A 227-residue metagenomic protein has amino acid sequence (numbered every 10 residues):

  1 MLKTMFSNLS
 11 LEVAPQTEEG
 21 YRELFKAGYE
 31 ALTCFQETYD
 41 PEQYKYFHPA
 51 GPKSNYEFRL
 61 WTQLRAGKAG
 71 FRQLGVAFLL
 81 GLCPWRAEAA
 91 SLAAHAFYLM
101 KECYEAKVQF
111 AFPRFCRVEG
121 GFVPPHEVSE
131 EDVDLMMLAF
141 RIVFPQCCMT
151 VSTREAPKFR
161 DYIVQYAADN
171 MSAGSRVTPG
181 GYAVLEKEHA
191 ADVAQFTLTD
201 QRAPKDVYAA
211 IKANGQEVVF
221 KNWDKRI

Functional and structural regions predicted by a protein language model:
M1-A66, Q73-G75, Y104-A111: Core AdoMet radical
L2, Y56-R59, A89-A93, V133 (+1 more regions): Aromatic/hydrophobic pocket-lining residues that form the small-molecule binding cavity in soluble enzyme cores
M5, K101-I227: Auxiliary Fe-S-binding modules of radical SAM enzymes
L9-Q16, P49-G51, T62-E88, F110-H126 (+1 more regions): Conserved strand-turn element in the central/C-terminal portion of the radical SAM core barrel that lines
T17-G28, R72, L82-Y98, A156-Y166: Catalytic cores of alpha/beta
E19, P41, C83, G180-G181: Generic structural signal for helix capping and beta-alpha/helix-loop junctions
F25-G28, F47-G51, E88-L92, L185-H189: Short low-complexity, flexible loop/linker segments enriched in glycine and/or proline with clustered acidic
C34, A66, A96, F140 (+1 more regions): Conserved, mostly hydrophobic/aromatic
